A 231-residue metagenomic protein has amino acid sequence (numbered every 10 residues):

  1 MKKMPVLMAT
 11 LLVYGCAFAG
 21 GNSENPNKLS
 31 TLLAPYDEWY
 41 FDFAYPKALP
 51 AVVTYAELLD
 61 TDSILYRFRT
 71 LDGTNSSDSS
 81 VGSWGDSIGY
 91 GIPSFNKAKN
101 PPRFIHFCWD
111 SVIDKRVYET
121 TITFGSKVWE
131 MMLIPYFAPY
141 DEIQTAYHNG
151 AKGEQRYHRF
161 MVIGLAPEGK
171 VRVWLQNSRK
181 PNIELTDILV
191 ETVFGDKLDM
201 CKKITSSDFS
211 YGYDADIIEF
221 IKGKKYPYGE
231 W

Functional and structural regions predicted by a protein language model:
K2-A9: Sec-dependent signal peptide recognition, specifically the positively charged N-region followed immediately by
Y14-G15: C-terminal motif of bacterial Sec signal peptides marking the signal peptidase cleavage site
S23-S79: Start-of-domain marker
L59-S111: Tryptophan-paired
S111-Y118: Short acidic/polar inter-strand loop motif in beta-rich domains
T123-K127: Short beta-strand edge segments in extracellular beta-sheet folds
M132-D208: Compositionally biased low-complexity segments at domain edges in trafficked proteins and select soluble regulators
Y213-W231: Short, low-complexity, Pro/Ser/Thr/Gly-rich segments in the mature regions of secreted, periplasmic
